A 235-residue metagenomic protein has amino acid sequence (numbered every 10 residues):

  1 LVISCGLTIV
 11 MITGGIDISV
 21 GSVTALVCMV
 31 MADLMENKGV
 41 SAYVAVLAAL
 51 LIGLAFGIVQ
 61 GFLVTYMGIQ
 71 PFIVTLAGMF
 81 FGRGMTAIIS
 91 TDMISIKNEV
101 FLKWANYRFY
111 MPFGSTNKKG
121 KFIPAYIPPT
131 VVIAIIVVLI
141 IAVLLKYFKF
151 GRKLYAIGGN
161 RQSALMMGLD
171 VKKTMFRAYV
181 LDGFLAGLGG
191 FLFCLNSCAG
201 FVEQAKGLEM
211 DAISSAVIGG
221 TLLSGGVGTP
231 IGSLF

Functional and structural regions predicted by a protein language model:
L1-K38, F62-I69, A216-P230: Single transmembrane alpha-helix segments in multi-pass membrane proteins
L1-V2, M31, K38-V44, T116-A125 (+2 more regions): Membrane-interfacial amphipathic/re-entrant helices at transmembrane-helix boundaries
S4, L54-F62, A87-I88, G187-F191 (+1 more regions): Transmembrane alpha-helical segments of multi-pass membrane transport proteins and ion-pumping complexes
C5-T8, L50, R83-M85, V131-L144 (+2 more regions): Hydrophobic core segments of alpha-helical transmembrane domains in multi-pass membrane transport and ion-translocation
G39-F80, G232-F235: Alpha-helical transmembrane segments within multi-pass membrane transporters and channels
P71-F148, T174-F176, S197-V202: Transmembrane helix-bundle core of multi-pass membrane transporters and related energy-transducing complexes
I140-V180: Membrane-helix/interface signature in polytopic inner-membrane proteins
V180, L185-A186, L192, N196-F235: Transmembrane alpha-helical segments in multi-pass inner-membrane proteins
